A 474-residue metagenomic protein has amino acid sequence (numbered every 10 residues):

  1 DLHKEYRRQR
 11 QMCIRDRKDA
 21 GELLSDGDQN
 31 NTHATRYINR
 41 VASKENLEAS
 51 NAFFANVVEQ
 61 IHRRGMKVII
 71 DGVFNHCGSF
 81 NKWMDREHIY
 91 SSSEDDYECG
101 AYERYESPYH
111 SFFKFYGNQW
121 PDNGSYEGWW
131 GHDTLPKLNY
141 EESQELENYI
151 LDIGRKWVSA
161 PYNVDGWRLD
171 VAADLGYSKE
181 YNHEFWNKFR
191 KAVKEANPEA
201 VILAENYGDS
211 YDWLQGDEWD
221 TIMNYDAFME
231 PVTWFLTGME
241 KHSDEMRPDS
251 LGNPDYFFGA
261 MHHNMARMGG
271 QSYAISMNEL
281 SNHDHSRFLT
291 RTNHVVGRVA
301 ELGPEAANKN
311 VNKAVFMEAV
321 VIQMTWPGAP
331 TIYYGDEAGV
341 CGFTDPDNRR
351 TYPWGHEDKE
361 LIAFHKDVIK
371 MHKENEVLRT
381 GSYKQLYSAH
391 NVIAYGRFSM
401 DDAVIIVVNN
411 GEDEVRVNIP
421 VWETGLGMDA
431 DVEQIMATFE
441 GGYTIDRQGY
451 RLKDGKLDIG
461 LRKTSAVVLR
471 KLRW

Functional and structural regions predicted by a protein language model:
D1-I14: Single conserved hydrophobic/aromatic residue that forms the stacking wall/gate of nucleotide- or nucleobase-binding
Q11, R15-D26, F74-E127, D212-A227 (+1 more regions): Aromatic- and acidic-residue-enriched segments that line the glycan-binding/catalytic groove of carbohydrate-active
R15-N51, H132-E147, D170-Y181, E245-G252 (+2 more regions): The substrate-binding groove and active-site-proximal loops of carbohydrate-active enzymes, especially glycoside
H33-H88, S92, A101, P108 (+4 more regions): Substrate-binding cleft of carbohydrate-active enzyme catalytic domains
F80-W83, W186, R190-K191, E199-P346 (+4 more regions): Conserved alpha/beta catalytic core and glycan-binding cleft of carbohydrate-active enzymes
W130, T134-S210: Active-site neighborhood of glycoside hydrolase catalytic domains
P353-L386: Aromatic- and carboxylate-lined catalytic core of secreted/periplasmic carbohydrate-active enzymes
Q448-W474: C-terminal beta-strand-rich structural cap/linker in extracellular carbohydrate-active enzymes
